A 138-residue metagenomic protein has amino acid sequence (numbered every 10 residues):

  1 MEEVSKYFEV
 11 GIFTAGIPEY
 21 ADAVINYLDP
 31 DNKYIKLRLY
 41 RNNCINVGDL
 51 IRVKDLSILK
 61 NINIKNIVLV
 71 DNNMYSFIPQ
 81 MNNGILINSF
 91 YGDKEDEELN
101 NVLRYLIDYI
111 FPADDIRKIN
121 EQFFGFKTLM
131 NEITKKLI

Functional and structural regions predicted by a protein language model:
Y7-G11: Short active-site oxyanion
I17-I138: C-terminal cap/substrate-recognition subdomain and adjoining C-terminal extension of metal-dependent phosphatase-like
